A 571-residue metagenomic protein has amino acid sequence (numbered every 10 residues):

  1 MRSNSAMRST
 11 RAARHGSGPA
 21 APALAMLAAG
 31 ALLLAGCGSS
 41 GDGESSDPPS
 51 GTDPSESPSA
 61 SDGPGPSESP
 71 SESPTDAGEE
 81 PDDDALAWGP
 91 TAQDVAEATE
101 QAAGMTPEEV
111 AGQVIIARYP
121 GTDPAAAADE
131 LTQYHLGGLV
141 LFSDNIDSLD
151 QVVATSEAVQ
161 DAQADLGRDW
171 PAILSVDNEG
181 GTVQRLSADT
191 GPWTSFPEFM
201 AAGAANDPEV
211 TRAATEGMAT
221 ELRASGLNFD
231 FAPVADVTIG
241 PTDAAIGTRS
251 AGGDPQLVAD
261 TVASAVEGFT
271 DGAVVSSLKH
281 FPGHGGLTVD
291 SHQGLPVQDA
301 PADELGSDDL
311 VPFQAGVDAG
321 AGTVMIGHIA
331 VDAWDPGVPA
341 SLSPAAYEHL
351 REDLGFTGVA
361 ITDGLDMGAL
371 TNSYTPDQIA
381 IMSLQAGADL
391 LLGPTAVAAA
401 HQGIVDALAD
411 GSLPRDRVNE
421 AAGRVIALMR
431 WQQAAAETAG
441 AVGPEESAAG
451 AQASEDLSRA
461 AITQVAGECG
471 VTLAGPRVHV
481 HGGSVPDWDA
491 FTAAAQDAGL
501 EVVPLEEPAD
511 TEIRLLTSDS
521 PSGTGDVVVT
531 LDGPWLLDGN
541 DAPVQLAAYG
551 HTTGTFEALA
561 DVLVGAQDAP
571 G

Functional and structural regions predicted by a protein language model:
M1-A35: Sec-dependent bacterial lipoprotein signal peptides
R2, G30, C37-P48, E56 (+3 more regions): Preference for extracellular/luminal or secreted protein segments
T106, A126, D147-R168, Q184 (+2 more regions): Second-shell residues forming the walls of enzyme active-site clefts
G112-Y119, G137-L141, A172-N178, F229-P233 (+6 more regions): Hydrophobic faces of well-ordered beta-strands that scaffold small-molecule active sites in alpha/beta enzyme cores
P120-D123, N145-S148, N178-V183, A235-G240 (+8 more regions): Solvent-exposed loop/turn segments at secondary-structure junctions within structured extracellular/periplasmic domains
E130-L149, F231, G240-T242, V317-P336 (+1 more regions): Short acidic, glycine-rich surface-loop motifs adjacent to enzyme active sites
A172-R212: Substrate-binding cleft of extracellular glycoside hydrolase catalytic domains
E198-L227, V234-V266, P444-S447, A548-Y549: A substrate-binding/cap region within the structured catalytic cores of diverse enzymes
